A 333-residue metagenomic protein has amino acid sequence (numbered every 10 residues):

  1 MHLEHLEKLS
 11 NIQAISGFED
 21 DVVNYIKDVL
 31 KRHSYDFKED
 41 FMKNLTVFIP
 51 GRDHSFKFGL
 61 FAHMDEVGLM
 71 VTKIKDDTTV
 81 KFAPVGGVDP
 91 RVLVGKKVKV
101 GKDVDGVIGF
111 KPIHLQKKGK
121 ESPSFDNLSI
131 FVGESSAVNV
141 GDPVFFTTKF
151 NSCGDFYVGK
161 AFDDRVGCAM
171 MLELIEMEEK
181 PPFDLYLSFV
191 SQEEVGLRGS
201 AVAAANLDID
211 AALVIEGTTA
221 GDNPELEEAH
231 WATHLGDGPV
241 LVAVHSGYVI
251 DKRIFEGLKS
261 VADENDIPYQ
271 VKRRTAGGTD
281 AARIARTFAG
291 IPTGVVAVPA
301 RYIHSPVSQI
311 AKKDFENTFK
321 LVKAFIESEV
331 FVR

Functional and structural regions predicted by a protein language model:
M1-R333: N-terminal hydrophobic/helix-forming segments and targeting peptides
